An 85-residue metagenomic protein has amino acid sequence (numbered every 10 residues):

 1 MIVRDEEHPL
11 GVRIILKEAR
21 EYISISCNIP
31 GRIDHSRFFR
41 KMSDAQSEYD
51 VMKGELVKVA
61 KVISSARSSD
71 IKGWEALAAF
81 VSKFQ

Functional and structural regions predicted by a protein language model:
M1-V12, R67-Q85: A cross-kingdom feature marking charged/low-complexity
V3, C27-N28, A45, A66: Generic structural signal for short, flexible, solvent-exposed coil/loop and linker residues
R4-H35, G54: Short aromatic-glycine-(Arg/Gly/Cys) micro-motifs in beta-strand/loop hairpins
I14, I25, R37, Y49-M52 (+1 more regions): Generic hydrophobic, helix-prone segments enriched in Leu/Val/Ile
S26, V59-I63: Feature marking well-ordered beta-strand scaffolds used for ligand recognition
F39-V57: A short, charged, amphipathic alpha-helix used as a generic interaction element across diverse proteins
S43-A45, V62, A79-F80: Non-transmembrane, interaction-prone segments in cytosolic or luminal domains
